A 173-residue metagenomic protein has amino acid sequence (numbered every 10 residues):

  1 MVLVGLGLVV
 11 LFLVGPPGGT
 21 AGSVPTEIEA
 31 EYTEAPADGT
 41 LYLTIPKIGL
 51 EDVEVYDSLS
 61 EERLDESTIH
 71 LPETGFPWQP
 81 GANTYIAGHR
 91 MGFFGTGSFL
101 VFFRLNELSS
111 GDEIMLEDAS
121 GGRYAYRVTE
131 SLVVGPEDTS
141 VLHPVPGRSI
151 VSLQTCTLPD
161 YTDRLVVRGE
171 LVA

Functional and structural regions predicted by a protein language model:
M1-L3: N-terminal Sec-pathway targeting helices
G5-A173: Solvent-exposed, non-transmembrane regions of membrane-associated and secreted proteins
